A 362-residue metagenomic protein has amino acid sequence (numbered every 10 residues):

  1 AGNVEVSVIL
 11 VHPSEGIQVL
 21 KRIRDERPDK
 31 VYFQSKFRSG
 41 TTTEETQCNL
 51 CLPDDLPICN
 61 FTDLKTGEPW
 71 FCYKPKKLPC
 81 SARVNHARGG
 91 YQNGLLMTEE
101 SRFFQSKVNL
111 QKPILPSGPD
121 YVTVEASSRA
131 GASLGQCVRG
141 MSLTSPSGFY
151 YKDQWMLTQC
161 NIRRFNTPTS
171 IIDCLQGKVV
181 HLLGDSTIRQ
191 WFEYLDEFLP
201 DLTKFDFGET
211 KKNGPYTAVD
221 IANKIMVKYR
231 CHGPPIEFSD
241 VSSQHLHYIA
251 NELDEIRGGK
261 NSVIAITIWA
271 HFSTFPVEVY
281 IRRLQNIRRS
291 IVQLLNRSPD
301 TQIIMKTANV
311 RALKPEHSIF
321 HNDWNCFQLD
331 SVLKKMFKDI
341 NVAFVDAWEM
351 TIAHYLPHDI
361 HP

Functional and structural regions predicted by a protein language model:
A1-P362: A compositional signature for long Ser/Thr(±Pro)-rich, low-complexity
